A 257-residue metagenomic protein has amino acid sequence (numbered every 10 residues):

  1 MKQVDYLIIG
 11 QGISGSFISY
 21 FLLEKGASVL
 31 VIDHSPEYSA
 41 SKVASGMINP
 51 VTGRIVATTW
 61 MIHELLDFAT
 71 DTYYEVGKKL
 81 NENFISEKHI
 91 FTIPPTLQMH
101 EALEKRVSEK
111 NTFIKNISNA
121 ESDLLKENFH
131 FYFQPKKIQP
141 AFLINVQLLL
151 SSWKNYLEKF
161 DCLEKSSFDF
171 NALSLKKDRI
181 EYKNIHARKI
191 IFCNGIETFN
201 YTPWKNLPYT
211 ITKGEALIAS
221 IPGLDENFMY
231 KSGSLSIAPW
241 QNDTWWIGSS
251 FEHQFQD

Functional and structural regions predicted by a protein language model:
K2-G12: Beta1/beta-strand and adjacent pyrophosphate-binding region of the FAD-binding site in flavoprotein oxidoreductases
Y6-I8, V29, W245: Conserved hydrophobic helix-helix packing surfaces used for dimerization/oligomerization
G10, D33, P94: Short beta-strand/turn micro-motifs composed of small residues that flank or help shape donor/cofactor-binding pockets
S14-K25, H34, K42, M47 (+3 more regions): Active-site substrate-recognition segment that forms the wall of the catalytic cavity or substrate channel
K25-A27, K159-F160: Conserved dinucleotide-binding and phosphotransfer motif residues
M47-E127, F131-Y132: Dinucleotide-binding Rossmann-like beta1-alpha1 core, especially the glycine-rich loop that anchors the ADP
R54, E82-F91, N119-N155, E164-S167 (+2 more regions): Helix-loop-beta segment of a Rossmann-like dinucleotide-binding subdomain
Q139-G233: Predominantly flavin-linked oxidoreductase catalytic cores and closely associated redox partners
